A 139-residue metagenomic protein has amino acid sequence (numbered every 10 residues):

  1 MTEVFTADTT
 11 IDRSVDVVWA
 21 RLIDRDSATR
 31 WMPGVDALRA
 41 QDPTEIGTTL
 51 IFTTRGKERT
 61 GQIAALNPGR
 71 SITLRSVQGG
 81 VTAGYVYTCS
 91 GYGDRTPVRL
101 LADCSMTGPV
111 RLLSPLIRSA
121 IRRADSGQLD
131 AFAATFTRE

Functional and structural regions predicted by a protein language model:
M1-R39: Hydrophobic ligand-binding cavity/cleft-lining segments
V4-T6, K57-G61, V81-V86: Short, surface-exposed coil-to-beta transition loops
F5-A7, T48-L50, Y85, V98-L100: Hydrophobic residues positioned within well-ordered beta-strands of beta-sheet architectures
D8-D12, R39, I51, Q62 (+1 more regions): Generic structural detector for well-ordered beta-strands
D12-D16, A65-G69, T88-P97: A short, structured loop/turn motif at beta-sheet edges
L38-I46: A solvent-exposed, acidic/Ser-Thr-rich amphipathic alpha-helical stretch
T48-R55, I72-Q78: Short beta-strand segments that buttress and anchor functional surface loops
V77-G127, A134, R138: Beta-strand/loop substructures that line and gate deep hydrophobic ligand-binding cavities in soluble
